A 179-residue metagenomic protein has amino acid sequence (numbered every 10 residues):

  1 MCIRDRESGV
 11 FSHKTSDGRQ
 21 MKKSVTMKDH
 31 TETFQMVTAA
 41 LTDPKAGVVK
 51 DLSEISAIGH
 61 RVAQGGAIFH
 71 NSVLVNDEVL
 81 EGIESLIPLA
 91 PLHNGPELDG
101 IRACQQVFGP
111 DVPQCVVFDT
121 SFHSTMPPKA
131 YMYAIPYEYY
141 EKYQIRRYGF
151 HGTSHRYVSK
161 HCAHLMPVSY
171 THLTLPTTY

Functional and structural regions predicted by a protein language model:
M1-F69: N-terminal glycine/serine-rich phosphate-binding loop of ATP-dependent small-molecule kinases, especially carbohydrate
M1-I3, H172-Y179: Single conserved hydrophobic/aromatic residue that forms the stacking wall/gate of nucleotide- or nucleobase-binding
G18-M21, E32, D77-L80, Y133-Y137: Short, low-complexity, polar/charged sequence segments that are solvent-exposed and flexible
K22-K23, G82-I87, E141-I145: Short glycine/proline- and acidic residue-enriched helix-loop micro-motifs that form flexible lids or anion-recognition
V25-D29, T33, N71-V75, L89-P96 (+1 more regions): Catalytic cores of large soluble enzymes that bind and process phosphate-bearing ligands
Q35, A39, D43, E78-E81 (+3 more regions): Replace "anionic and nucleotidyl ligands
L41, G47-H93, P113-C115, S121-A130: Short beta-strand-loop/turn "lid" adjacent to the catalytic site in phosphate-handling enzymes
N94-L173: Phosphate-binding/catalytic loop of phosphoryl-transfer enzymes
